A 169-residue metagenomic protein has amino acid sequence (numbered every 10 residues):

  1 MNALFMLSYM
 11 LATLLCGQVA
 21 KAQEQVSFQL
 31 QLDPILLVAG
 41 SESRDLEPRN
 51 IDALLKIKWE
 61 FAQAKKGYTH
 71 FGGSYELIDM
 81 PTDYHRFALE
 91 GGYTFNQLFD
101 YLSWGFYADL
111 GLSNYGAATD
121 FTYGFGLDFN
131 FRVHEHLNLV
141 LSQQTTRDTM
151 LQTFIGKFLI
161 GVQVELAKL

Functional and structural regions predicted by a protein language model:
F5-M6, S27: Generic early N-terminus positional signal peaking at residue ~5-7
M6-C16: Bacterial N-terminal signal peptides
A20-Y75, K157-L169: Short glycine/proline- and aromatic-enriched beta-strand/turn motifs that initiate or cap beta-hairpins
L37-S41, D109-G111, Q143-Q144: Extracytoplasmic loops and strand-loop junctions of Gram-negative outer membrane beta-barrel proteins
A39-P48, E76-T82, N114-A118, D148-L151: Outer-membrane beta-barrel domain signature
L54-Y123, F131-V133, E165-L169: Gram-negative (and chloroplast) outer-membrane scaffold detector with strong preference for beta-barrel transmembrane
A117-K168: A charged, solvent-exposed segment within the mature domains of Sec-exported extracytoplasmic proteins
